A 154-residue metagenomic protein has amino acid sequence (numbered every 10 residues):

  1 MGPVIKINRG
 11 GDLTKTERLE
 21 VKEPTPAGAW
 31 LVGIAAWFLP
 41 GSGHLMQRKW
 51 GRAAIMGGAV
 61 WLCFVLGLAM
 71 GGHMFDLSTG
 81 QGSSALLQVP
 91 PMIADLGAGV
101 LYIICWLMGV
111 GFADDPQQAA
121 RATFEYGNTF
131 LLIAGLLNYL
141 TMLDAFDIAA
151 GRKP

Functional and structural regions predicted by a protein language model:
G2-G33, M56-P154: Transmembrane helix recognition focused on a "late"/terminal membrane span
A36-G41: Hydrophobic, membrane-inserted alpha-helices
L45-I55: Membrane-interface helix starts
